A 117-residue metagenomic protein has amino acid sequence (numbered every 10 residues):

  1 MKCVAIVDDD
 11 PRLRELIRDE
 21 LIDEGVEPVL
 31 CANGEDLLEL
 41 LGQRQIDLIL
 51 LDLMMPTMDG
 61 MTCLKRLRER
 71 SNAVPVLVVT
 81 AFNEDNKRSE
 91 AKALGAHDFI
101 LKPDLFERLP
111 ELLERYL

Functional and structural regions predicted by a protein language model:
P11-V29: Two-component/phosphorelay signaling modules centered on CheY-like receiver
L30-L48, E69: Acidic, metal-coordinating helix/loop segments flanking the phosphotransfer/catalytic sites of two-component signaling
A32-N33, D59-T62: Acidic catalytic/metal-coordinating carboxylates
E39, M61-N72: Short amphipathic alpha-helix used as the core "switch/output" element in two-component signaling
M55: Receiver (REC) domain active-site loop signature in two-component systems and cognate sites in sensor histidine kinases
T62, N83-I100: Alpha4 helix (beta4-alpha4-beta5 surface) of REC/receiver domains from two-component response regulators
N86, D104-L113: C-terminal output helix
